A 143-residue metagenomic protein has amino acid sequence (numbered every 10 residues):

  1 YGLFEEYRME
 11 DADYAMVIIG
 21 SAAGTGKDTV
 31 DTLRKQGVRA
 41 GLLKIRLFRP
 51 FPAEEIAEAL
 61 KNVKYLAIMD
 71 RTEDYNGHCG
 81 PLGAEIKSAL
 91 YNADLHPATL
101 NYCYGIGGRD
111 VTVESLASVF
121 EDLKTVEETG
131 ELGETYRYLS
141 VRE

Functional and structural regions predicted by a protein language model:
Y1-Y14, K27: Glycine-/acidic-rich phosphate or pyrophosphate-binding loops and their flanking alpha/beta elements
E6-D11, E58-L60, A93: Solvent-exposed alpha-helices and their adjacent loops that cap or buttress functional pockets in soluble metabolic
V17-G26, L33: C-terminal substrate/ligand-recognition segments
D28-L42, Y91-N92: Short helix-loop-beta junction
I45-A53: Short acidic loop-to-helix transition motifs that present clustered carboxylates
E55-N76: A structural-propensity feature for long, helix-poor, extended segments
R71-E143: Peripheral docking tails and interdomain loops at the edges of cofactor- or intermediate-handling domains
